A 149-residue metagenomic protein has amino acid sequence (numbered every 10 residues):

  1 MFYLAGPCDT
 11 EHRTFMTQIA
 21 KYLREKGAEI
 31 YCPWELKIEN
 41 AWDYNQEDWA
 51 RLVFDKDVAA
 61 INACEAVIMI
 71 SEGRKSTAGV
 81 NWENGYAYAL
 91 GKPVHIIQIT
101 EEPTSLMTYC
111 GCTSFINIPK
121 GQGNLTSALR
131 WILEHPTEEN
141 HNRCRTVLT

Functional and structural regions predicted by a protein language model:
M1-T149: Conserved catalytic or regulatory cores that recognize and/or transform ribose-phosphate-containing ligands
